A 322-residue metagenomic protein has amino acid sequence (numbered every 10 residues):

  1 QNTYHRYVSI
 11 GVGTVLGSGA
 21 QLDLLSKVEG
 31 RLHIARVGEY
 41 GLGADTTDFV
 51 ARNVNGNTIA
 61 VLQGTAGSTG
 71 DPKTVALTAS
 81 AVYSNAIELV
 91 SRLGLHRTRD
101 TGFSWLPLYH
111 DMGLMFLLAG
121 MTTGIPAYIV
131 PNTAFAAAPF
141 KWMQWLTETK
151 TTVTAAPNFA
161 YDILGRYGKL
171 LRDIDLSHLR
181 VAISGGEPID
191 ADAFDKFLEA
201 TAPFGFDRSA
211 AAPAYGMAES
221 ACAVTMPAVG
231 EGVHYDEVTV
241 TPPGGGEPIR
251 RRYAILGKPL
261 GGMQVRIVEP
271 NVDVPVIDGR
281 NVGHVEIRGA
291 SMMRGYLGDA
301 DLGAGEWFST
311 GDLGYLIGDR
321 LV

Functional and structural regions predicted by a protein language model:
Q1, S104-P107: Conserved AMP-binding/adenylate-forming
Q1-D45, P157-N158: Structural core segment of the AMP-binding/adenylate-forming
Q1-T14, K73-A76, P126-A134: Short beta-strand->loop structural element characteristic of the AMP-binding/adenylate-forming
G19-L24, A134, T151-E199, A211-S220 (+1 more regions): Adenylate-forming
D45-G64, D71, A81, N85 (+1 more regions): Conserved pre-ATP/AMP-binding loop-to-beta segment of ANL
Y83-T101, D111-T152, Y167-K169: Conserved AMP-binding/adenylation subdomain of ANL enzymes
A182, I189-R320: Conserved AMP-binding/adenylate-forming
